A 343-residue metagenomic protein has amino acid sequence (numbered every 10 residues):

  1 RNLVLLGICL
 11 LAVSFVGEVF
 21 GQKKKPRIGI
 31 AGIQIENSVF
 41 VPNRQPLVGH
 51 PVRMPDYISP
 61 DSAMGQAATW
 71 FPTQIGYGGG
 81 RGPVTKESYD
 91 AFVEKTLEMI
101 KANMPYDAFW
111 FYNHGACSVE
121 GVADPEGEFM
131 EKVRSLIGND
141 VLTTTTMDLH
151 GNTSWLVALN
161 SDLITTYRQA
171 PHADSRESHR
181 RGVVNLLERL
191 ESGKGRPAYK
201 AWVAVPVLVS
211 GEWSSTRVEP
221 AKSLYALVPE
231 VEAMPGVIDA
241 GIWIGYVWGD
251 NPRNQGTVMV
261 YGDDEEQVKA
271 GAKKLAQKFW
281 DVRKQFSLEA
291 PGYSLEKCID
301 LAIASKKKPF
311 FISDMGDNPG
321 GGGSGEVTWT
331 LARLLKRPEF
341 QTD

Functional and structural regions predicted by a protein language model:
R1-N2: Positively charged n-region of N-terminal signal peptides that target proteins for export
L6-S14: Bacterial N-terminal signal peptides
V19-G21: Boundary at the C-terminal end of the N-terminal hydrophobic targeting segment
K23-M99, Q255: N-terminal glycine-rich anion-binding loop in soluble enzyme alpha/beta folds
P26-I28, E212-D343: Hard-cation-handling environments
G29, K86-Y89, V93, N103-E191 (+4 more regions): Active-site histidine-anchored catalytic micro-motif
P72-R81, Y112-H114, L275-K284: Gly-rich Lys/Arg/Thr-decorated short loops/hinges at beta-loop-alpha junctions or inter-strand turns that position
L190-A221: Internal, active-site/partner-interface "lid" segment
